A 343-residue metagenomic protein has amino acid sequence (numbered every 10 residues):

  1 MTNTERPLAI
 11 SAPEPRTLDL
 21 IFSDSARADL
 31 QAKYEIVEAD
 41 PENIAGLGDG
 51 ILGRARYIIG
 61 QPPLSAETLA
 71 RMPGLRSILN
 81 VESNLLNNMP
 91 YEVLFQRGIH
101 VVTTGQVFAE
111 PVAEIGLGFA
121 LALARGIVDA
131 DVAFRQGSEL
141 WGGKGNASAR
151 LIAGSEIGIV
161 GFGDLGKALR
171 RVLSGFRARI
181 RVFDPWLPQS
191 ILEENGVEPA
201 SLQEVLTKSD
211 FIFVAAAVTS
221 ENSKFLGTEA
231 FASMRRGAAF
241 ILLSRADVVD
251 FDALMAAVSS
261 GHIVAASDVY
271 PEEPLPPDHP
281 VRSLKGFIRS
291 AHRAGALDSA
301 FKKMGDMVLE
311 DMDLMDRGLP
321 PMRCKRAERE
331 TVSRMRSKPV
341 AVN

Functional and structural regions predicted by a protein language model:
M1-V102, G227, N343: An N-terminal-biased, well-structured beta-alpha scaffold segment characteristic of Rossmann-like dinucleotide-binding
T2-R6, P13, I21-F22, V102-I115 (+3 more regions): C-terminal helix-to-coil terminal segments
S11, I157-I159: Hydrophobic Val/Ile/Leu positions in short beta-strands of Rossmann-like dinucleotide-binding domains
V81-E82, H100-V107, Q203, S244 (+1 more regions): Short beta->alpha connector loops at strand-helix junctions that form conserved, small/polar/Pro-enriched
R97, T104-E156, A168-R171, G175: Phosphate-binding beta-alpha-beta segment of Rossmann-like dinucleotide-binding domains, i.e., the NAD(P)
F162-G163: Glycine-rich Rossmann-fold phosphate-binding loop(s) that bind the pyrophosphate of adenine dinucleotide cofactors
G175-E193: NAD(P)-binding Rossmann-fold cofactor-contacting core
L187-P280: Rossmann-like adenosine-cofactor binding region
